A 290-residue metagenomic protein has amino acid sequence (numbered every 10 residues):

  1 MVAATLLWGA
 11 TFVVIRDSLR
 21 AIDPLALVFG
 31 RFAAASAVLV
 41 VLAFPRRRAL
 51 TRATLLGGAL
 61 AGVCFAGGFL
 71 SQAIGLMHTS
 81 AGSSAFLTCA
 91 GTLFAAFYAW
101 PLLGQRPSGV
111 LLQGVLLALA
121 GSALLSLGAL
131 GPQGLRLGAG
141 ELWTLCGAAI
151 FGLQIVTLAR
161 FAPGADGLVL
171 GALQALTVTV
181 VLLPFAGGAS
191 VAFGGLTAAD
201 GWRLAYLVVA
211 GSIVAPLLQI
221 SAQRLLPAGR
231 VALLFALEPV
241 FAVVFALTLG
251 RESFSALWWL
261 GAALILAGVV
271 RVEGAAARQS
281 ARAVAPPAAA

Functional and structural regions predicted by a protein language model:
M1-A3, S36-A61, L103-Q113, A129-A139 (+4 more regions): Membrane-interface interhelical linkers
M1-F29, V63, G67, S71 (+4 more regions): Glycine-/small-residue-enriched transmembrane alpha-helix faces in small-molecule transporters and effluxers
L7, T11-F12, V40-T88, Y98 (+2 more regions): Specific transmembrane alpha-helical segments of multi-pass solute transporters/efflux pumps, especially DMT/EamA
A21-G67, F94-Y98, I150-T157, G171-S190 (+3 more regions): Transmembrane alpha-helices of multi-pass small-molecule transport proteins
A26-A37, F65, A73-R106, V110-V115 (+3 more regions): Specific alpha-helical transmembrane segments that line the substrate/conduction pathway and gating interfaces
V28-G30, L70, S84-A90, T157-V180 (+1 more regions): Helix-helix packing/entry segments at the starts of transmembrane helices
A33, L39, A59, F65 (+7 more regions): Hydrophobic transmembrane alpha-helices of multi-pass small-molecule transport proteins
A49-L56, A85-T88, P101-L124, G134-E141 (+2 more regions): Loop-to-transmembrane alpha-helix entry segments
